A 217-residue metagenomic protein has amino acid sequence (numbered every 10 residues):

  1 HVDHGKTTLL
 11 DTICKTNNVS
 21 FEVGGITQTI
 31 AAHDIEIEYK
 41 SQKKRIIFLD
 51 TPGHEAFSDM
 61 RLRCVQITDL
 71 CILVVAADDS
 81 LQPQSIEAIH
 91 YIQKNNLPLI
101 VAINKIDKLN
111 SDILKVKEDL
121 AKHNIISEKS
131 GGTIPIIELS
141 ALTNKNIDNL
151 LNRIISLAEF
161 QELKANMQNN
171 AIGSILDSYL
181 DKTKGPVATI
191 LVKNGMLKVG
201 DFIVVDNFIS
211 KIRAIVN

Functional and structural regions predicted by a protein language model:
H1-L49, A188-N194, D201-V204: Conserved G1/Walker A P-loop phosphate-binding module
D3, S20, Q82-P83, I103-D112 (+2 more regions): Ordered, soluble secondary-structure elements with a strong preference for glycine-centered loop motifs and nearby
D3-G5, D11, G132-N217: Conserved catalytic-core segments of large NTP-driven translation/proteostasis enzymes
N17-G24, I37-K44, F57, Q82 (+4 more regions): Active-site phosphate-binding and catalytic loops of NTP-dependent enzymes
E22-L70, A77, Y91-Q93, S178: Switch I (G2) and immediately adjacent beta-strands of P-loop GTPase domains
E55, Q66-I86, Q93-L114, V187: Conserved Switch II/interswitch segment of TRAFAC-class P-loop GTPases
K105-G132, K145-I155: GTPase G-domain guanine-specificity segment
